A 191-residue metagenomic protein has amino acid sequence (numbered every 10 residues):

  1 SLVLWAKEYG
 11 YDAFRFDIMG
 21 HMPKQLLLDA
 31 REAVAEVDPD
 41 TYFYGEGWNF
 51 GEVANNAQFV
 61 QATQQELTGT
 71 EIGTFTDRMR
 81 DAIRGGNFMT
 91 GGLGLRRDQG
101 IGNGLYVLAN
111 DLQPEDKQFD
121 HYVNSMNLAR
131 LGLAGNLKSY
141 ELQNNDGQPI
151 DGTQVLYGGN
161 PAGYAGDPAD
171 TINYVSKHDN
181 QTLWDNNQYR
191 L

Functional and structural regions predicted by a protein language model:
S1-M22: Active-site groove signature of glycoside hydrolases
L2-A6, R31, R130, A134 (+1 more regions): Non-transmembrane alpha-helical segments in soluble domains of secreted/periplasmic/extracellular proteins
Y9-Y11, D38, H178: Short, solvent-exposed loop/turn segments at the edges of secondary structure
Y11-R15, D40-Y44, N173: Structural preference for beta-strand elements that scaffold enzyme active sites
I18-G166: Active-site-proximal helices and loops of the catalytic beta/alpha 8
V155-L191: Loop/helix patches that line or flank the sugar-binding groove of alpha-linked glycan CAZymes
